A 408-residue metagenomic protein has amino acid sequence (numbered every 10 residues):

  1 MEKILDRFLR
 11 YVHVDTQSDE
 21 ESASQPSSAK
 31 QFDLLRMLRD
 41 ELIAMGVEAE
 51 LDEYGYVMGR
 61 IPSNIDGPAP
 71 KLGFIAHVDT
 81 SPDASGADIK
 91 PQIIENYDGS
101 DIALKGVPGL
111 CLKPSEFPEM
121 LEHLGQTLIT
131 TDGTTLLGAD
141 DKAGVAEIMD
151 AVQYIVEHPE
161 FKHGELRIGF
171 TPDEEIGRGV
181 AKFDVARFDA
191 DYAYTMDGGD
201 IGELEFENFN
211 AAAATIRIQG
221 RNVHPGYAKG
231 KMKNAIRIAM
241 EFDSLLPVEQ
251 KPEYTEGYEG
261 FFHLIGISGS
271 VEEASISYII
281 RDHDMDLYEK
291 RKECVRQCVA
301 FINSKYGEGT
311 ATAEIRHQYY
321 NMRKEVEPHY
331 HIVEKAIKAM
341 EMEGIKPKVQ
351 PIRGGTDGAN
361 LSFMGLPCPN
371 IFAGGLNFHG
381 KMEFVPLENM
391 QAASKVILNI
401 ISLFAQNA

Functional and structural regions predicted by a protein language model:
E2-A29, I129-T130, N222, Y319 (+1 more regions): N-terminal capping segment at the start of a domain
I4, D33, K233-P252, D286-C298 (+4 more regions): His/Asp/Glu-rich mid-to-C-terminal helical/loop segments that flank catalytic regions of hydrolases
E20-E21, E160-E165, V248-H263, I302-I315 (+2 more regions): Flexible, glycine/charged-enriched surface loops at secondary-structure junctions
A23-A69, G73-I75, D79, I89-K90: A non-catalytic alpha/beta surface segment that caps or lines the substrate-entry region of metallo-dependent hydrolase
P68-E165, F170, A190: Active-site metal-coordination/substrate-binding segment of hydrolases, especially metallo-dependent peptidases
I102, Q126-A139, D173-R296, A300 (+2 more regions): Midchain, well-structured core segments that form catalytic/ion-binding scaffolds
T131-G138, K346-Q350, K381: Short pre-catalytic strand/loop immediately N-terminal to key active-site residues, enriched for Gly-Thr
R237-Y254, F261-I265, T310, Y320-P369: Active-site-adjacent substrate-binding region of metalloamidase/peptidase-like peptide-processing proteins
